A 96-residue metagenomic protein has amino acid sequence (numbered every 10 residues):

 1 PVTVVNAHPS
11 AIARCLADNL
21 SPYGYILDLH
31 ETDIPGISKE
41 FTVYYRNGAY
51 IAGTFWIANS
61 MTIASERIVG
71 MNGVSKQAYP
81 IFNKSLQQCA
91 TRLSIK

Functional and structural regions predicted by a protein language model:
P1-K96: Ser/Thr-rich, low-complexity intrinsically disordered terminal regions
